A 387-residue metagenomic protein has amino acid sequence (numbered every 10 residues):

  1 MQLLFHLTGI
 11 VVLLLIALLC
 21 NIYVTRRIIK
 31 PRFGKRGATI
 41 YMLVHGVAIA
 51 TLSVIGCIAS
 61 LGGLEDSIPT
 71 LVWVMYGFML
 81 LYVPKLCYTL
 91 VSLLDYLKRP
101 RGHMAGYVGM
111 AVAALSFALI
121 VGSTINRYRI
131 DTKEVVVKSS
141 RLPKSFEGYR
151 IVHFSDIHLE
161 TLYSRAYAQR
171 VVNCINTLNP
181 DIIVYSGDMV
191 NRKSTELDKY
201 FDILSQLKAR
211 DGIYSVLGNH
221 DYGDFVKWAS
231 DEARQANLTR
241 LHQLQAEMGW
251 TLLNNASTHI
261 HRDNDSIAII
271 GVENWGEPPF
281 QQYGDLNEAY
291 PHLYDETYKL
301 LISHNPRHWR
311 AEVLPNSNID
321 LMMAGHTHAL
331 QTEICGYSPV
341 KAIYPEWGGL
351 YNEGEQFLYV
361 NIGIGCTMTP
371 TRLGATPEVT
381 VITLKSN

Functional and structural regions predicted by a protein language model:
M1-Y128: Non-catalytic terminal accessory segments
L7-T25, K30, Y41, S67 (+1 more regions): N-terminal active-site segment of His-dependent metallophosphoesterases
N21, V74, C87, I130 (+3 more regions): A structural signal for well-ordered alpha-helical scaffolds and beta->alpha junctions
L86, L93, P100, S140-L142 (+2 more regions): Generic structural motif
A105, F117-R129, E134, T239-E247 (+1 more regions): Contiguous N-terminal and early-domain "leader" segments and peripheral loops that mark the onset or edge of a domain
K144-N387: Soluble catalytic domains of enzymes that build or remodel membrane lipids, polysaccharides, and related
